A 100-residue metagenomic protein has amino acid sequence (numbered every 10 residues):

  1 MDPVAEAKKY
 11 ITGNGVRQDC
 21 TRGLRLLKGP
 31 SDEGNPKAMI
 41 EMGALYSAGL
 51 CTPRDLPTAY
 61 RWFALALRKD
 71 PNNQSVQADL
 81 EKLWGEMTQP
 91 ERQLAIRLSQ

Functional and structural regions predicted by a protein language model:
M1-E6, Y10-N14, D19, D32-P36 (+3 more regions): Short helix-capping/linker turns of helical repeat alpha-solenoids
P3-T12, L26, E41-A48, Q77-L83: Hydrophobic face of amphipathic alpha-helices that form TPR/SEL1-like repeat modules and related alpha-solenoid
A64-R68: A short, solvent-exposed beta-edge/loop patch
S75-Q100: Terminal, low-structured helical/coil segments at or just beyond the last alpha-helical repeat
